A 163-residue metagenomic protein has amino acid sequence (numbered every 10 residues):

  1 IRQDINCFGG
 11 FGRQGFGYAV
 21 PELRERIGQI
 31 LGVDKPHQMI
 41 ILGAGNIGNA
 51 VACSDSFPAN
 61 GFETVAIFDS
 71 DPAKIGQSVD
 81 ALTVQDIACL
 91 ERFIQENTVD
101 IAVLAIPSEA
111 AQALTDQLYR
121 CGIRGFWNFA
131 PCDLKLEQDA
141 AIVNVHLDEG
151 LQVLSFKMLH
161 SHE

Functional and structural regions predicted by a protein language model:
R2-Q38: HTH-adjacent hinge/linker in prokaryotic transcriptional regulators
V33, A59-G61, E96, R120: Alpha-helix termination/capping residues and helix-transition junctions
A44: Glycine-rich Rossmann-fold phosphate-binding loop(s) that bind the pyrophosphate of adenine dinucleotide cofactors
I47: Hydrophobic/small residue at the entry helix of a nucleotide-binding pocket
D55: Active-site catalytic pocket residues across diverse enzymes, especially alpha/beta-hydrolases
P58-D80: NAD(P)-binding Rossmann-fold cofactor-contacting core
G76-Q77, A81-E163: Phosphate-bearing ligand-interacting subdomains that bind or position ATP/ADP/UDP/GDP/NAD(P) or nucleotide-linked
